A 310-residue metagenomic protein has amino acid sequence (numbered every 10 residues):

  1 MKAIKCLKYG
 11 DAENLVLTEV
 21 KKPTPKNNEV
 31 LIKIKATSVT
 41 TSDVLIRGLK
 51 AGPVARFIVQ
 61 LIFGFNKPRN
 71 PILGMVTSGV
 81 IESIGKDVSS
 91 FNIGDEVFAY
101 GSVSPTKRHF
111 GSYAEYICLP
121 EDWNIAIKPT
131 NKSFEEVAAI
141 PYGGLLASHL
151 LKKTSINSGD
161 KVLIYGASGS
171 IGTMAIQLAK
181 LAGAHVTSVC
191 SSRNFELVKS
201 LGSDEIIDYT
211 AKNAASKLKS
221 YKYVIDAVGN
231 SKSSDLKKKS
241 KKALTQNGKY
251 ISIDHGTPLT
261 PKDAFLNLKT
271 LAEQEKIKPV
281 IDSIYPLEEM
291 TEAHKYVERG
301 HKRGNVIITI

Functional and structural regions predicted by a protein language model:
K21-S38, G52-V103: Glycine-rich beta-strand-centered segment in the early N-terminal region that forms part of a ligand/cofactor-binding
N66-K67, M75, Y100-L163: NAD(P)H dinucleotide-binding glycine-rich loop of Rossmann-like/cofactor-binding domains, especially the beta1-alpha1
D95-E96, Y116, K161, L181 (+2 more regions): Residue-level marker of beta-strand positions
V137-D208: Mid-domain Rossmann-like dinucleotide-binding core that forms the NAD(H)/NADP(H) cofactor-binding site
T187, E196-T257, P261-K262: Glycine-rich cofactor phosphate-binding loops and adjacent beta1-alpha1 units of small-molecule cofactor enzyme domains
F265-I310: C-terminal hydrophobic helical "lid"/dimerization subdomain of Rossmann-like NAD(P)H-dependent oxidoreductases
